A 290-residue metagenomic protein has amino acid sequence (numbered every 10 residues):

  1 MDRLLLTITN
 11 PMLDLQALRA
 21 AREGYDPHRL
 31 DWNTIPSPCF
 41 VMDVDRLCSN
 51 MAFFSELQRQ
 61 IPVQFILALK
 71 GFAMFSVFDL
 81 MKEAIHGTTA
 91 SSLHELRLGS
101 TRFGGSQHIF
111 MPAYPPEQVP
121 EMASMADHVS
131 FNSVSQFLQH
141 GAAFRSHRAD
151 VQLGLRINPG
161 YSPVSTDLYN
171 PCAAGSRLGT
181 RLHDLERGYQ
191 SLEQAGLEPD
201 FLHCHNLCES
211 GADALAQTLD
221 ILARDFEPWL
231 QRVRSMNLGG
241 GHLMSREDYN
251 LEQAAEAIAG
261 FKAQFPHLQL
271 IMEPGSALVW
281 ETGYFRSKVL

Functional and structural regions predicted by a protein language model:
D2-T9, D14-A17, G24-G104, I109-Q118: N-terminal capping/small domains of soluble enzymes
L30-I35, F201-H205, G239-G240: A short small-residue
I35-S37, A173, Y284-S287: Residue-level signal for pocket-adjacent positions within structured domains
S37, M42-D43, P171, T180 (+2 more regions): Generic structural "secondary-structure junction" signal
F40-L47, M51, S133, L185 (+4 more regions): Generic structural signal for well-ordered, non-membrane alpha-helical segments in soluble metabolic enzymes
Q64-S235, G260, Q264: Active-site-proximal beta-alpha core segment in soluble small-molecule metabolic enzymes
S210-L290: C-terminal active-site-proximal or functional interface alpha/beta core segments in diverse enzymes
